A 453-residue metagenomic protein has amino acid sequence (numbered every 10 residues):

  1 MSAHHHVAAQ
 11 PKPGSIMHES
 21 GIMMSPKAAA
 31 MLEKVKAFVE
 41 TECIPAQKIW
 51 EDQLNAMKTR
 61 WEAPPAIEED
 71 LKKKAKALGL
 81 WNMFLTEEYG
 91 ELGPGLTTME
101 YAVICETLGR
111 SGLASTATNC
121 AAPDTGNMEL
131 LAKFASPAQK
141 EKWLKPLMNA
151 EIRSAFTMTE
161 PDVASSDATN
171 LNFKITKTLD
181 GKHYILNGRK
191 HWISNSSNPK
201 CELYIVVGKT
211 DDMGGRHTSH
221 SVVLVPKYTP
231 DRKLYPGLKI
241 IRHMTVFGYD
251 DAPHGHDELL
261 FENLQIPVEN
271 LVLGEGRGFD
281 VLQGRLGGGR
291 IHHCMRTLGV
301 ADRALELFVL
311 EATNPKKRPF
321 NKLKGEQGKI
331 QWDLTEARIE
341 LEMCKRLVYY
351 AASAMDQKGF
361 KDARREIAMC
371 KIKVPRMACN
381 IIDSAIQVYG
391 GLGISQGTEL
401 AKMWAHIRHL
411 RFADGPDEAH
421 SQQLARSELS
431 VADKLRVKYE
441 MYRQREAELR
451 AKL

Functional and structural regions predicted by a protein language model:
S2-G112, A121, F134-Q139, P146 (+5 more regions): Alpha-helical interface subdomain recognition
T116-A138, D167: N-terminal glycine-rich flavin-associated loop
A150-T159: A short, Trp-centered hydrophobic/proline-enriched beta-strand micro-motif
D162-S166, S194-P199, D212-G214, T245-G255: Short Gly/Pro-enriched turn/cap motifs at secondary-structure boundaries
N170, P230-Q265: Flexible, small-/acidic-enriched active-site or ligand-binding loops
F173-K177: A structural signal for short hydrophobic beta-strand segments in well-ordered beta-sheet cores
K182-L238: A short core secondary-structure module
L259, N263-D280: Long, acidic (Asp/Glu-rich), low-complexity accessory segments flanking structured domains
